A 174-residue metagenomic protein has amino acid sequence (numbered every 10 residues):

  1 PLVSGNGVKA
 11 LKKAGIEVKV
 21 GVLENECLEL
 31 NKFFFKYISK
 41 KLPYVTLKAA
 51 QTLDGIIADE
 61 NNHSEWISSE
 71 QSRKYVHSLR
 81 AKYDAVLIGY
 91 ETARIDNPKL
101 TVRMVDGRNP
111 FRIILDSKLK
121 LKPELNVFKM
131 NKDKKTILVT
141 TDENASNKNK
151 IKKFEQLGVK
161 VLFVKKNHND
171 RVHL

Functional and structural regions predicted by a protein language model:
P1-C27, F111, D142-E143: Zn2+-dependent cytidine deaminase-like catalytic core
V3-S4, L30-N31, K99: Short Asp/Glu-rich motifs
S4, V20-L23, I38-L42, E65-S69: Short capping loops/turns at secondary-structure boundaries
V8, E24-N31, R73-R80: Hydrophobic, well-ordered secondary-structure segments
V22-A50: Proteins enriched for Cys/Gly/acidic motifs involved in redox and nucleic-acid/cofactor modification
K36-Y37, T46-L53, I57-L174: Active-site ligand-binding patch in enzyme domains
